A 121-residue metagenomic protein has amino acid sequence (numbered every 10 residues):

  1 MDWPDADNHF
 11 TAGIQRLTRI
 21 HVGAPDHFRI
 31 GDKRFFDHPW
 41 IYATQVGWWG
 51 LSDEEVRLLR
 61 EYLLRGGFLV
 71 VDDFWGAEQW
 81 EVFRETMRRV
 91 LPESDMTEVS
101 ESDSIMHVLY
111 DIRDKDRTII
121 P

Functional and structural regions predicted by a protein language model:
M1-W40, T44-W48: Aromatic-Pro/Gly-enriched surface loop or interdomain linker that acts as a lid/target-recognition segment
D5-G13, E54, L58, E78 (+2 more regions): Extracytoplasmic/secreted proteins, especially bacterial periplasmic and envelope-associated proteins
Q15-R19, L64, R88-P92: Sec-exported extracytoplasmic/periplasmic mature domains
I20-I30, V71-G76, S94-S102: Surface-exposed patches in mature extracellular/periplasmic domains of secreted proteins
D26, I30, R57-L59, E85 (+2 more regions): Generic preference for flexible, low-structure residues
W40-W80: Short alpha-beta junction capping motif
E78-P121: An acidic, glycine-rich "communication" segment
